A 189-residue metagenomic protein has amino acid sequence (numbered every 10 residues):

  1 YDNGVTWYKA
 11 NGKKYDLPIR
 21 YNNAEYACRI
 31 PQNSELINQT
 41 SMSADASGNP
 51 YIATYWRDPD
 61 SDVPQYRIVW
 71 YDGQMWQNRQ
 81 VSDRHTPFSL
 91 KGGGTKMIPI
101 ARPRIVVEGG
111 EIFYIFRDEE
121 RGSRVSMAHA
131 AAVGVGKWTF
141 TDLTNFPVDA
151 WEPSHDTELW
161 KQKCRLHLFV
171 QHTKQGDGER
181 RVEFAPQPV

Functional and structural regions predicted by a protein language model:
Y1-V189: Extracellular, repeat-based ectodomains that mediate carbohydrate processing or recognition
